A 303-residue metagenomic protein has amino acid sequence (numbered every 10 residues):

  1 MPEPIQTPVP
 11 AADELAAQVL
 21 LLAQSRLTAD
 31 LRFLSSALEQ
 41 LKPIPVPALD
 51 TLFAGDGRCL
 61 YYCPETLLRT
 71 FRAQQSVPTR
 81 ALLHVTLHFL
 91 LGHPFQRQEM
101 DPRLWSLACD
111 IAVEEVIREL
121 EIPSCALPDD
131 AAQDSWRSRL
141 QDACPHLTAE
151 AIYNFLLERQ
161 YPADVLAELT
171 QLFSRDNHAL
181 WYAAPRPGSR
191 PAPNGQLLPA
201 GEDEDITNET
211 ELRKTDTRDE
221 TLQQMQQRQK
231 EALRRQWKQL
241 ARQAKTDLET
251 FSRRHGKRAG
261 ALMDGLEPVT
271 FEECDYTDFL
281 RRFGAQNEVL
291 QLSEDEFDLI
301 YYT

Functional and structural regions predicted by a protein language model:
M1-P123, L127-D130: Basic/hydrophobic alpha-helical interface regions
R118-T303: Negatively charged
